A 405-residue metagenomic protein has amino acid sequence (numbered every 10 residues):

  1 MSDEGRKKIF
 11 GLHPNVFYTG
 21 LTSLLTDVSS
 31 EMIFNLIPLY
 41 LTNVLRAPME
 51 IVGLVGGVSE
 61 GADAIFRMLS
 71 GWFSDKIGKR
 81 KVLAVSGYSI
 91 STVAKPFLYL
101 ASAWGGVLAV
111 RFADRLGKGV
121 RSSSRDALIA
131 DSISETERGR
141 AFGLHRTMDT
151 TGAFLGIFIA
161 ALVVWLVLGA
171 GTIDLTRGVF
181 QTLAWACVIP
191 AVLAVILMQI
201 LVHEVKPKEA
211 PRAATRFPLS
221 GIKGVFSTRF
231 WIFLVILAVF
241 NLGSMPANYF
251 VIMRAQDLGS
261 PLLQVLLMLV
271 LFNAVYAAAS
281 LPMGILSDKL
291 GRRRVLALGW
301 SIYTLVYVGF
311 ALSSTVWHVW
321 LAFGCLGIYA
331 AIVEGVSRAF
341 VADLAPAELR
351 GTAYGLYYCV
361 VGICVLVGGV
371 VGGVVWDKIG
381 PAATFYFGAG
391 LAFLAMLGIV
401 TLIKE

Functional and structural regions predicted by a protein language model:
S2-H13, E204-V235: Juxtamembrane intracellular "pre-TM" segments in multi-pass secondary transporters
G5-A64, F230-M268: Helix-loop boundary and gating motifs at the non-cytosolic
L39-V44, L155-G178, V367-P381: Transmembrane alpha-helix termini and helix-breaking/packing motifs in multi-pass membrane transporters
L54-W72, V270-M283: Central cavity-lining transmembrane alpha-helices of secondary-active solute carriers, predominantly the Major
F66-G78, V164, S280-G291, W376-D377: Helix-to-loop junctions at the C-terminal end of transmembrane segments in multipass secondary transporters
V82-P96, R294-G309, A389: Structural signature of the two symmetry-related core transmembrane helices
V110-T151, F340: Cytoplasmic helix-loop-helix junction between adjacent transmembrane helices in 12-TM secondary transporters
W165-L168, V188-A210, A395-I403: C-terminal membrane-cytosol helix-exit motif in multi-pass small-molecule transporters
